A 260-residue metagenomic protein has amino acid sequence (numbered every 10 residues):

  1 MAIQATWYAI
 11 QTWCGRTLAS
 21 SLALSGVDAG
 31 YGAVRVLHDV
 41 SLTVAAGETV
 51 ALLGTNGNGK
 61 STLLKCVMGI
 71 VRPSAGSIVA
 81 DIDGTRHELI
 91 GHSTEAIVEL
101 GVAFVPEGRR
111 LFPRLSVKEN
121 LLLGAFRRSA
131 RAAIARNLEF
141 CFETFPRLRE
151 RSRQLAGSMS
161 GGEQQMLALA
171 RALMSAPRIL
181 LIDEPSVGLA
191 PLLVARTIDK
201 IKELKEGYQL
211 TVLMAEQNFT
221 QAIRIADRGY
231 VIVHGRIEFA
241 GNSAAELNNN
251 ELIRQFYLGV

Functional and structural regions predicted by a protein language model:
G32, V50, V117-R136, T144-R149 (+2 more regions): ABC-type ATPase nucleotide-binding domains, specifically the catalytic core motifs of the NBD
L53-T55: The feature captures the beta-strand-to-loop junction immediately N-terminal to the Walker
M68: Helix-to-loop junction immediately C-terminal to a conserved catalytic motif
S77-E99, S243-A244: ABC ATPase NBD Q-loop/coupling interface
A172-L173: ABC ATPase C-loop
A176: Conserved catalytic motifs of ABC-family nucleotide-binding domains
A195-Q209: Helical segment within the ABC ATPase nucleotide-binding domain
